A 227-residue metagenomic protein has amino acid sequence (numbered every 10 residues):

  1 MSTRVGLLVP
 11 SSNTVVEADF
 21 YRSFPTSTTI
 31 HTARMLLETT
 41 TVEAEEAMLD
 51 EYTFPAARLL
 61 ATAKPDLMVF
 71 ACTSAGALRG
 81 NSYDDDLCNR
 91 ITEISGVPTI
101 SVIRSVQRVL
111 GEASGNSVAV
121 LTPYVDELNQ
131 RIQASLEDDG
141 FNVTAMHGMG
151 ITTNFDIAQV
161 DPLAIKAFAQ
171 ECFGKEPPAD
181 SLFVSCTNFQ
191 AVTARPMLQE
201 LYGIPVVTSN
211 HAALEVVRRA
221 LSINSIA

Functional and structural regions predicted by a protein language model:
M1-P55, D126-D161: N-terminal glycine-rich anion-binding loop in soluble enzyme alpha/beta folds
Y52-R58, D161-K175: A short, acidic, amphipathic alpha-helical segment used as a generic capping/interface helix at domain edges
A57-R104: Glycine/small-residue-rich loop that forms an oxyanion/phosphate-binding "nest" at active or ligand-binding sites
D66-A71, A119-L121, A179-C186: Periplasmic-binding protein-like
V69-F70, T99-V102, A145-M146, V184 (+1 more regions): General beta-strand structural signal in soluble alpha/beta enzymes
L87-N154, I223: Conserved beta-alpha
I151-D156, Y202, V206-I226: Short, flexible loop segments at boundaries between secondary-structure elements
A167-L201, A213-L214: Hydrophobic alpha-helical
